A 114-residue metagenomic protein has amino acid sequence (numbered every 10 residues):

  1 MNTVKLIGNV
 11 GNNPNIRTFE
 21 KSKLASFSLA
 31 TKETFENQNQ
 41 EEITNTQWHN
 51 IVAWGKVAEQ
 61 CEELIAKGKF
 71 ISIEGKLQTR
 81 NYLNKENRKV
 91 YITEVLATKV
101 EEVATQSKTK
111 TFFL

Functional and structural regions predicted by a protein language model:
M1-T3, P14-K23, N37-T44, E59 (+3 more regions): Acidic, gly/ser/pro-rich intrinsically disordered tails
T3, I7, L24-E33, Q47: A short glycine-rich, His/Asp/Glu-containing loop-to-beta-strand
K5-N12, L29, K67-Q78, A97-V100: OB-fold and OB-like beta-barrel modules that bind single-stranded nucleic acids
S26-T31, N50-A53, T93-L96: Short, acidic/hydrophobic/Gly-rich beta-strand patch recurrent on exposed beta strands that often constitutes part
E41-T46, N50-A53: The conserved catalytic core of RNA pseudouridine synthases
I51-V90: Beta-rich strand-turn-strand
